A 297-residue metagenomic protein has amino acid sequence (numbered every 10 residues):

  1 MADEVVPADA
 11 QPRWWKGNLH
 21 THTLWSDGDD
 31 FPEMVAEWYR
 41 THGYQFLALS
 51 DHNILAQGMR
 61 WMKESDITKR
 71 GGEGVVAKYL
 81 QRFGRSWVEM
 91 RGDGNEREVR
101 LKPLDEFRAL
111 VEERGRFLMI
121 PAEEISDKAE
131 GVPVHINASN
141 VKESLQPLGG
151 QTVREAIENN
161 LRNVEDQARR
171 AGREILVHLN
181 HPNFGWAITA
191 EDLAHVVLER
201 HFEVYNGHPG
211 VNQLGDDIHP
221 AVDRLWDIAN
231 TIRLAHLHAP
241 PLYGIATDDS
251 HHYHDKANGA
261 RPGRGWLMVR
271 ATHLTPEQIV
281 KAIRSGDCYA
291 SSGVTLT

Functional and structural regions predicted by a protein language model:
M1-W14, S26, P32-A36, I232-Y243 (+1 more regions): C-terminal functional module detector
V5-N180, G185-T189, H195, G207-N212 (+3 more regions): A metal-dependent hydrolase metal-coordination microenvironment
L110, A229, A282: Residues that form generic nucleotide/phosphate-binding pockets
G115, V197-L198, P262-G265: Short, structured coil segments at secondary-structure junctions
L118, H135-N137, H201, L267-M268 (+1 more regions): Generic structural signal for residues positioned in beta-strands
D192-V211, M268-Q278: Structural recognition of alpha->loop->beta junctions
D223-L234: Functionally critical loop-and-helix segments that line ligand-binding/catalytic clefts of soluble enzyme domains
